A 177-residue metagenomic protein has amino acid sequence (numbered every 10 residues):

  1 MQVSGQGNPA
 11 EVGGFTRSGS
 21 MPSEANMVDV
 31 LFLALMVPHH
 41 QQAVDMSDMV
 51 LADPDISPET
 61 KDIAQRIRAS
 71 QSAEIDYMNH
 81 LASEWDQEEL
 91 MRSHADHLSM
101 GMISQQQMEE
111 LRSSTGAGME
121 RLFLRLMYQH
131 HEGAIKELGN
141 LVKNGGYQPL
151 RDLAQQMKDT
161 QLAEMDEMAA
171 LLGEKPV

Functional and structural regions predicted by a protein language model:
M1-V177: All-alpha RGS (Regulator of G-protein Signaling) helical domain and cognate RGS-like helical scaffolds
